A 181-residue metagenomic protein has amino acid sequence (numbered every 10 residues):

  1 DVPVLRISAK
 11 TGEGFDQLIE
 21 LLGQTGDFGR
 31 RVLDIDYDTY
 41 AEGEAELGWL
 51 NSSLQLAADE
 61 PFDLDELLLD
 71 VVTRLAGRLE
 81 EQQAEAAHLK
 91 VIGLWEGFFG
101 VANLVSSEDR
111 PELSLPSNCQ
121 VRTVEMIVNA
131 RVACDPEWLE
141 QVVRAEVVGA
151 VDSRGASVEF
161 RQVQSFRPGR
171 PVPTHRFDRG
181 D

Functional and structural regions predicted by a protein language model:
D1-E44: Canonical P-loop GTPase G-domain recognition
D27, R31-D181: P-loop NTP-binding site
